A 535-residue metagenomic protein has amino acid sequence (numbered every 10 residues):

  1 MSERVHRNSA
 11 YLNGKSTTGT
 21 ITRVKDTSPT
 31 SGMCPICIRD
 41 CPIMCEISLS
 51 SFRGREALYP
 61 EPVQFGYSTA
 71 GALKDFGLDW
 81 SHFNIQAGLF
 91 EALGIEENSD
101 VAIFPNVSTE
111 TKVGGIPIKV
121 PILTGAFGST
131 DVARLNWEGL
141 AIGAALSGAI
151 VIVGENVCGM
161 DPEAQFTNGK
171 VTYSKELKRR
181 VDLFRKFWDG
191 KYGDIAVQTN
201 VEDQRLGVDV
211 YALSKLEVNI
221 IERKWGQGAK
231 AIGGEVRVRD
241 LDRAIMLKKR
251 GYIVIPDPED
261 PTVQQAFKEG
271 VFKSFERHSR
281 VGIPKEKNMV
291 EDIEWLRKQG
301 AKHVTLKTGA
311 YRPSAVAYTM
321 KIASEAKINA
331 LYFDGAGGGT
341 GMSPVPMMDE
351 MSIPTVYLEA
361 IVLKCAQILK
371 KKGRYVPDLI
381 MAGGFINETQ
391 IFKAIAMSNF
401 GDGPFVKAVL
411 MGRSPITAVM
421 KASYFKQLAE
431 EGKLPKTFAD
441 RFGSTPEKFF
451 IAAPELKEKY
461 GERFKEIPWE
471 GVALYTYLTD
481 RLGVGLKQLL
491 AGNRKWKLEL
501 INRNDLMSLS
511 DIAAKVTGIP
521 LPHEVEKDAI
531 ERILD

Functional and structural regions predicted by a protein language model:
M1-V120, V132-N136, I142-A145, I150 (+5 more regions): Conserved, well-structured core domains of diverse proteins
R39, A145, A149, E294 (+4 more regions): Generic secondary-structure signature for well-ordered alpha-helical cores
T109-E110, E163-D194, Q198-E202, L428-E466: A structural-propensity feature for long, helix-poor, extended segments
T124, A144, L331, A394 (+1 more regions): Conserved, mostly hydrophobic/aromatic
A126, D131-A323: Active-site-facing alpha/beta catalytic cores
G154, H303-K307, K372-R374, N493-R503: Flexible, glycine/charged-enriched surface loops at secondary-structure junctions
F267-E458: Glycine-rich phosphate/ribose-binding loops and adjacent secondary-structure elements that form binding surfaces
P415-D535: Short histidine
